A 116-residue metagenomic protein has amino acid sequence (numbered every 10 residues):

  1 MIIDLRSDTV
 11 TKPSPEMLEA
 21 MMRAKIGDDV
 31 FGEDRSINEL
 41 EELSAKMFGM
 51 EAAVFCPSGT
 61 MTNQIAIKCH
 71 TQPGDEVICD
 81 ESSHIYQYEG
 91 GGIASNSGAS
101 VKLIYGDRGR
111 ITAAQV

Functional and structural regions predicted by a protein language model:
L5: Pyridoxal 5′-phosphate
D8-P13: Short polar catalytic/cofactor-binding loops
S14-G59, E81-Q87, G92-A94: Conserved N-terminal alpha-helix of the aminotransferase class I/II PLP-enzyme fold
G49-E51, Q72-D75, S97-A99: Short coil/turn connectors at secondary-structure junctions
E51-T71, I104-G109: Conserved core of the PLP fold type I
C69-Q87: Conserved PLP-anchoring active-site segment centered on the Schiff-base-forming lysine
N96-V116: PLP-dependent aminotransferase-class I/II
